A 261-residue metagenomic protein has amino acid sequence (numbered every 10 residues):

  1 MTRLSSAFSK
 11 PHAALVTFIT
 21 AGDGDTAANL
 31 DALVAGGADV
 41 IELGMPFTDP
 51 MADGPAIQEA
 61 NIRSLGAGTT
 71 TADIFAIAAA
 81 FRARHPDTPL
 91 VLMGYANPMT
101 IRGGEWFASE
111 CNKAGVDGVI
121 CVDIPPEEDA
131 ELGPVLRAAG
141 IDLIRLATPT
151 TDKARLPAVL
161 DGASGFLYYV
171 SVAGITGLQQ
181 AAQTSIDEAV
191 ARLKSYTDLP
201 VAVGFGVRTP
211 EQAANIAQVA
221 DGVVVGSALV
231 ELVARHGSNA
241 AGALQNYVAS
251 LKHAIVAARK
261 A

Functional and structural regions predicted by a protein language model:
M1-A7, T48-E59, G66-F81, M99-W106 (+5 more regions): Active-site-adjacent beta->alpha loops and helix N-cap segments on the catalytic face of soluble alpha/beta enzymes
M1-F18, I77-A83, V256-A261: N-terminal amphipathic alpha-helix/helix-capping segment at the start of soluble metabolic enzymes
K10-V16, H85-Y95, L136-A147, K194-F205 (+1 more regions): Short beta-strand/loop segments at the ligand-binding rim of alpha/beta enzyme cores
T17, L33, I41-G44, C111 (+4 more regions): Conserved, mostly hydrophobic/aromatic
T20-G24, M93-I101, P125-P126, A147-T151 (+1 more regions): Glycine-rich beta-to-alpha transition loops that act as phosphate-gripper elements at the mouths of alpha/beta enzyme
G24-A35, T151-D161, V203, V207-V223: Catalytic cores of alpha/beta
D39-P50, G118-I120, I124-E128, L167-G177 (+2 more regions): Glycine-rich phosphate-binding active-site loops on the catalytic face of alpha/beta enzymes
A191-L199, R208-A261: Alpha/beta catalytic cores of nucleotide-metabolism and tRNA/nucleoside-modifying enzymes
